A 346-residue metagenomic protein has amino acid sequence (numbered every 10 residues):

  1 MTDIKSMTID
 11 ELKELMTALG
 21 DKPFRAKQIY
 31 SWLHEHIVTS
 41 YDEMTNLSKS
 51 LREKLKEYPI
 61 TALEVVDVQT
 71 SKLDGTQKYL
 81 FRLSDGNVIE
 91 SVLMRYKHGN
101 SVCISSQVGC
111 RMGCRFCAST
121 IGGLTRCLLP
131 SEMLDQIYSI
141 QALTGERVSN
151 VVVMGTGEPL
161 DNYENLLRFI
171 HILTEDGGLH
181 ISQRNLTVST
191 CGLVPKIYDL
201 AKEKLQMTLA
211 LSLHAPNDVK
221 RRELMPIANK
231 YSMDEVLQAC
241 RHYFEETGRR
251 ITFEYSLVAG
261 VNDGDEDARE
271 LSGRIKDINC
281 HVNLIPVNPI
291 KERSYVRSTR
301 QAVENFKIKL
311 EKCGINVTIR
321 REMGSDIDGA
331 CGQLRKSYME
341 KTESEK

Functional and structural regions predicted by a protein language model:
M1-I89, R241-R250, Y255-K346: Auxiliary Fe-S-binding modules of radical SAM enzymes
S71, S105-S106, S119, S189 (+1 more regions): Short linear Ser/Thr-Pro motifs
Q77, I89, N100-I104, M112 (+1 more regions): Generic beta-strand structural signal
D85-G99: P-loop NTP-binding catalytic core
R95-E132: Canonical Radical SAM [4Fe-4S] cluster-binding loop centered on the CxxxCxxC motif and its immediate flanking residues
T120-N150: Conserved alpha-helical substructure of the radical SAM core
Q141-N150, G155-C313, V317: Conserved AdoMet/S-adenosylmethionine-binding subsite of the radical SAM
